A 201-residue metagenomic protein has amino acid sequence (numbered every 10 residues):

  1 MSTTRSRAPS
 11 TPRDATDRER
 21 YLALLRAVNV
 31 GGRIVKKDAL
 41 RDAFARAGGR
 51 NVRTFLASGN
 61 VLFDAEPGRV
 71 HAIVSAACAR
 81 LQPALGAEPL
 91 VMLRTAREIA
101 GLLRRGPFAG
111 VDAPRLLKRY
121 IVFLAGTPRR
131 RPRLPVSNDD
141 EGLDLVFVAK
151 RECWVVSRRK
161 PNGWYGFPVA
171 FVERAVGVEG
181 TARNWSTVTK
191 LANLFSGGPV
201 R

Functional and structural regions predicted by a protein language model:
M1-T11: Short Lys/Arg-rich cationic patches that frequently serve as NLS/NoLS or arginine-rich RNA/DNA-binding motifs
R5, D14-S58, L62-R201: Surface-exposed, charge/polar-rich loops and edge strands
